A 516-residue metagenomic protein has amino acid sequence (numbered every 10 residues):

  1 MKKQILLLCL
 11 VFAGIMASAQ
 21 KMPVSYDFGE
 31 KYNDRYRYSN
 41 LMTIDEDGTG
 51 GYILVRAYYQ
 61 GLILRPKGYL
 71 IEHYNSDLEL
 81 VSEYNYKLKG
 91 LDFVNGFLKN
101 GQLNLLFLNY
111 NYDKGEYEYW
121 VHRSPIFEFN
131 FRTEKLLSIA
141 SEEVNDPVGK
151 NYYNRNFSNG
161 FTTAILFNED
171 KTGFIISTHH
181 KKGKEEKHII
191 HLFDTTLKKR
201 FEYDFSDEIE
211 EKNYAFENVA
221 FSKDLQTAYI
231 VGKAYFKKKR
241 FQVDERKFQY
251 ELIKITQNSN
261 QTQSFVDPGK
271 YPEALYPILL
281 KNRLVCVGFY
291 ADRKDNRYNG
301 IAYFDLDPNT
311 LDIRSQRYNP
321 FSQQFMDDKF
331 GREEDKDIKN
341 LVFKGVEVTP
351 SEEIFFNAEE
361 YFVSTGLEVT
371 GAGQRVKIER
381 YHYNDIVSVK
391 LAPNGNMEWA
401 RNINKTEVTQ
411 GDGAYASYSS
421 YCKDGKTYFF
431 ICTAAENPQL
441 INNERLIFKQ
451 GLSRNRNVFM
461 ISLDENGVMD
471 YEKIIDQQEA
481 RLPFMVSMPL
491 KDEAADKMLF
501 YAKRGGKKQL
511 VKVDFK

Functional and structural regions predicted by a protein language model:
M1-S25: Bacterial Sec-dependent N-terminal signal peptides
Q20-K516: Secretory-pathway ectodomains
